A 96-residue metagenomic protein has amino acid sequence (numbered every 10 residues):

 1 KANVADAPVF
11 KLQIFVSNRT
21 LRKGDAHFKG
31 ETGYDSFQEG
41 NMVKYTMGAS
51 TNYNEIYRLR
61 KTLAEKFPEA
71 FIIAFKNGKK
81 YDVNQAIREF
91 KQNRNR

Functional and structural regions predicted by a protein language model:
N3-A7, V16-R96: Extracytoplasmic
L12: Conserved, mostly hydrophobic/aromatic
